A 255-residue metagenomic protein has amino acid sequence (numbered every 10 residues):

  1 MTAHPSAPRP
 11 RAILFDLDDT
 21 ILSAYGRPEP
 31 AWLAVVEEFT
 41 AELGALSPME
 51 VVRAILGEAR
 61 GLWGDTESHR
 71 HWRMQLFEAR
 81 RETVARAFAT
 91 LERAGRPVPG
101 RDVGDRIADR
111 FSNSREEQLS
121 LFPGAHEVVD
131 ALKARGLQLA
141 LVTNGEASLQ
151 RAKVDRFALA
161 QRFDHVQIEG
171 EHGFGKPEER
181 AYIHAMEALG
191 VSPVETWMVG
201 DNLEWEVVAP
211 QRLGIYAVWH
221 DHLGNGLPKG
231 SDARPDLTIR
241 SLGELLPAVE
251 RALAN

Functional and structural regions predicted by a protein language model:
M1-I13, Y25-G26, D102, H126 (+1 more regions): Asp-based, Mg2+/Mn2+-dependent phosphohydrolase catalytic module
T2-L56: Active-site neighborhood of HAD-like aspartate-dependent phosphohydrolases
P30-A34, E78-E82, A89, S148 (+1 more regions): A generic alpha-helix surface/boundary motif
A45, R93-R96, L159, V191: Helix N-cap/coil-helix junction residues
R53, G57-R110: A metal-dependent, Asp-based hydrolase signature
F111-Q118: Surface-exposed cleft-lining segments at the edges of enzyme active sites
